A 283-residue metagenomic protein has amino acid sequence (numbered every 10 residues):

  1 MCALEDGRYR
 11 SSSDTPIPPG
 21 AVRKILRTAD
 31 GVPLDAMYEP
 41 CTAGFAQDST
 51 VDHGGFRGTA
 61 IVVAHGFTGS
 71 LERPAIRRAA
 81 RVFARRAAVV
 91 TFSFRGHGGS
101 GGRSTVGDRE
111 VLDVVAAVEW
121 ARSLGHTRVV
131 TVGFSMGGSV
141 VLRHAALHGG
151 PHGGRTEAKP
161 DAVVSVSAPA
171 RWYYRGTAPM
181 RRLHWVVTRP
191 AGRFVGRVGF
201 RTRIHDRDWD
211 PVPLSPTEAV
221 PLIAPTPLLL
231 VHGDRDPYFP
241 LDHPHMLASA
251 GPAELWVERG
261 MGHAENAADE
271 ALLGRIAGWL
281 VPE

Functional and structural regions predicted by a protein language model:
C2-G54: N-terminal cap/lid segment of alpha/beta-hydrolase-fold proteins
D6-D14, P18-K24, L34, T105 (+1 more regions): The alpha/beta-hydrolase serine catalytic core
R57-G66: Short beta-strand element of the alpha/beta-hydrolase
F67-A80, D242: The serine-hydrolase catalytic nucleophile loop
R73, R95-D108: Glycine-rich "HGGG/HGxG" loop immediately N-terminal to the catalytic nucleophile of the alpha/beta-hydrolase
A80-G101: Conserved alpha/beta-hydrolase
T105-L124: Alpha/beta-hydrolase active-site loop
W120-R182: Primarily recognizes the serine-hydrolase "nucleophile elbow" in alpha/beta-hydrolase and SGNH/GDSL folds
